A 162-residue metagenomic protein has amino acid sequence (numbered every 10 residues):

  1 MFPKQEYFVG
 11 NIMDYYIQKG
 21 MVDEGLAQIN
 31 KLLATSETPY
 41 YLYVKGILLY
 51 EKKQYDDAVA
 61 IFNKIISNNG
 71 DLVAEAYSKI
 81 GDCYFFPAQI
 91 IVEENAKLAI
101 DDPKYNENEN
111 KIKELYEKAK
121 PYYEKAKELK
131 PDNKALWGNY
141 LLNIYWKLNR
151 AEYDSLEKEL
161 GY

Functional and structural regions predicted by a protein language model:
M1-N11, T35-V44, L72-A76, N133-W137: Generic helix N-cap/helix-start motif at coil->alpha-helix transitions
N11-Y16, K45, I80, P87 (+2 more regions): Structural register within alpha-helical repeat arrays
Y16, L49, Y84, I91 (+1 more regions): Residue at a conserved register position within TPR or TPR-like alpha-solenoid repeats
V22, Y55, Y116, R150-A151: TPR-repeat structural position
F86-Y122: Short coil/linker segments at helix-helix boundaries
